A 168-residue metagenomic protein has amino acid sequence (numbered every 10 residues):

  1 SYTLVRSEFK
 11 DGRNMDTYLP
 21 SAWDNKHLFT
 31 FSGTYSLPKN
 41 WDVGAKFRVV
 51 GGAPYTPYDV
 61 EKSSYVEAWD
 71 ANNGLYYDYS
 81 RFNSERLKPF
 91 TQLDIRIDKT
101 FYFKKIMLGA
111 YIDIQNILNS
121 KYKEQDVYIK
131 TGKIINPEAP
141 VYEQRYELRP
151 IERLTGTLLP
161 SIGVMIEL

Functional and structural regions predicted by a protein language model:
S1-P57: Gram-negative outer-membrane beta-barrel transporters
V5-N14, D70-Y79, A139-Y146: Flexible, solvent-exposed coil segments and beta strand-coil junctions, predominantly the extracellular/periplasmic
G12, D24-L28, L93-I95, E143-E147: Short amphipathic alpha-helical surface micro-motifs
N14-P20, S80-S84, E147-E152: Extracellular loop and loop/strand-boundary signature of outer-membrane beta-barrel proteins
D24, Y77-Y79, F101, L148: Hydrophobic alpha-helical segments, principally membrane-spanning helices and signal/leader peptides
N40, R48-D70, K88-Q92, K99-L168: C-terminal beta-signal and adjacent terminal beta-strands/loops of Gram-negative outer-membrane beta-barrel proteins
L75-F90: Aromatic-anchored helix/helix-loop segment that forms the rim or "lid" of small-molecule/cofactor binding pockets
